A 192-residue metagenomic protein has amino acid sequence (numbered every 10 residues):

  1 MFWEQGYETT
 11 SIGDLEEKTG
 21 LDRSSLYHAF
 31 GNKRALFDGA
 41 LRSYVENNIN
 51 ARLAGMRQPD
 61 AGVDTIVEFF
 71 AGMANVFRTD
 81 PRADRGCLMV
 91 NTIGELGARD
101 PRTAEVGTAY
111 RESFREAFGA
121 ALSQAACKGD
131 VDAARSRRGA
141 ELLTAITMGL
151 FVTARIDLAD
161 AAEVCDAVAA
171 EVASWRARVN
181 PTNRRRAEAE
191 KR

Functional and structural regions predicted by a protein language model:
M1-A35, G39: Helix-turn-helix
G31-A35, G39, R57-A61, G97-P101 (+3 more regions): Residues in soluble alpha-helical coiled-coils and helical-bundle/repeat scaffolds
G39, L53-R85, G139-L143: Hydrophobic alpha-helical connector segments
R42-N48: Short, basic, alpha-helical segments at the C-terminal edge of helix-turn-helix-like DNA-binding modules
T65-I66, D80-R102: Amphipathic alpha-helical segments used for helix-helix packing
F70-M73, M89-I93, L143, T147-L150: Short alpha-helical scaffolding segments that buttress acidic/His motifs in well-ordered protein cores
D100-S113, A126-V172, V179-R186, K191-R192: Hydrophobic/aromatic-rich alpha-helical bundle segments in the mid-to-C-terminal region
A120-L122: Long amphipathic alpha-helical coiled-coil segments
